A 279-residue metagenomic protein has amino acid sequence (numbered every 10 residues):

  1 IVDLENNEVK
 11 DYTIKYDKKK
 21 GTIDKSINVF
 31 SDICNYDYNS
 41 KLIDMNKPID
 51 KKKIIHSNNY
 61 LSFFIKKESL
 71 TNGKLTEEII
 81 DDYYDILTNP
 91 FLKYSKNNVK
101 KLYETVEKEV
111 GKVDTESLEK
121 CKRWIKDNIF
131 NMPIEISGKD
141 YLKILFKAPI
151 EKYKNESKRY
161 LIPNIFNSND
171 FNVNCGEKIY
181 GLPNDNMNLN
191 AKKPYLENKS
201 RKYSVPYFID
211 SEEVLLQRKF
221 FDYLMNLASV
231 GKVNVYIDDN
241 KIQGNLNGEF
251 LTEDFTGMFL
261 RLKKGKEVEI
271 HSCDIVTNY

Functional and structural regions predicted by a protein language model:
I1-D170: Conserved small-residue
F171-K178, L189-Y279: Domain-exit/linker segments immediately C-terminal to small folded modules
P183-N184: Primary mode marks residue(s) on the alpha4-beta5-alpha5 output face of response regulator receiver
